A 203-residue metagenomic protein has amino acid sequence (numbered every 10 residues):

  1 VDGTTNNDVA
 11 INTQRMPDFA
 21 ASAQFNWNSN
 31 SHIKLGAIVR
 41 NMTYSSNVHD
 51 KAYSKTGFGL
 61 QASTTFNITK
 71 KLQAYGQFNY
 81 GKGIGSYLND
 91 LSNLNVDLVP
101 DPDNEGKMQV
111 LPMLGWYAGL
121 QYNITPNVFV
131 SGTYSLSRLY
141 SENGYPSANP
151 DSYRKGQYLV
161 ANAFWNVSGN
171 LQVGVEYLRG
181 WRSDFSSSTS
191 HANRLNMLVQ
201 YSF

Functional and structural regions predicted by a protein language model:
V1-A10, N41-H49: Active-site-proximal beta-alpha loop/turn segments in soluble metabolic enzymes
V1-D8, A20, Q24, S31-L35: Outer membrane beta-barrel translocator domains of Type V secretion systems
R15-F19, S54-L60, V110-L114, R154-L159 (+1 more regions): Residues that define the transmembrane beta-barrel architecture of outer-membrane proteins
S22-Q24, Q61-S63, G119, V160-N162 (+2 more regions): Outer-membrane beta-barrel architecture
N26-Y153: Detector for outer-membrane/organellar transmembrane beta-barrel domains, recognizing the amphipathic beta-strand
F66, W165-V167, H191-F203: Outer-membrane beta-barrel "beta-signal"
S131-T133, N162-L178: Conserved active-site loop/cleft motifs that coordinate metal ions or position small ligands
N143-Y145, G174-V175, D184-H191: A glycine-biased, small/acidic residue-tolerant capping/turn segment at secondary-structure junctions
